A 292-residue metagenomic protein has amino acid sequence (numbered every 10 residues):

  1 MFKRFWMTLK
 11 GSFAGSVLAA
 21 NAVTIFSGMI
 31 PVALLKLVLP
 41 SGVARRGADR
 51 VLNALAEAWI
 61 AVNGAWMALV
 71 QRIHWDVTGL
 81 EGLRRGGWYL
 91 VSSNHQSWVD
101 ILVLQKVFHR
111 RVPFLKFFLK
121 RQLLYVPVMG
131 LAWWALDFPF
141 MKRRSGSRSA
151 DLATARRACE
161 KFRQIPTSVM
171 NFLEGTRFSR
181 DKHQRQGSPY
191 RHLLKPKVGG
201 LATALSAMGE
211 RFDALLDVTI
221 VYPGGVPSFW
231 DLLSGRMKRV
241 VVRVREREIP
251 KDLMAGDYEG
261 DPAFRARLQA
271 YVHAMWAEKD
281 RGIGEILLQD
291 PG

Functional and structural regions predicted by a protein language model:
M1-Y89, V103: Membrane-anchoring hydrophobic helices of lipid-metabolizing enzymes
A19, A155-Q164: Short amphipathic alpha-helices and their capping/turn segments at secondary-structure boundaries
G42-A58, L69-V70, R85-G146: Catalytic core of membrane glycerolipid acyltransferases/transacylases, capturing the structured, soluble-facing
G82, H109, E160-Q164, G209: Residue-level signal for alpha-helix termini/capping positions
V99-D100, A150-T154, K195-G199: Short, glycine/acidic-rich beta->alpha junctions
R121-L136, R163-D257: A cross-family acyltransferase "interaction/gating" segment
F138-A150, K161, G209-E210, V241-D252 (+3 more regions): Polar-ligand-bearing catalytic/cofactor-coordination segments of membrane-embedded or membrane-tethered inner-membrane
G284-G292: Phosphate/adenylate-binding glycine loop and adjacent helical scaffold
